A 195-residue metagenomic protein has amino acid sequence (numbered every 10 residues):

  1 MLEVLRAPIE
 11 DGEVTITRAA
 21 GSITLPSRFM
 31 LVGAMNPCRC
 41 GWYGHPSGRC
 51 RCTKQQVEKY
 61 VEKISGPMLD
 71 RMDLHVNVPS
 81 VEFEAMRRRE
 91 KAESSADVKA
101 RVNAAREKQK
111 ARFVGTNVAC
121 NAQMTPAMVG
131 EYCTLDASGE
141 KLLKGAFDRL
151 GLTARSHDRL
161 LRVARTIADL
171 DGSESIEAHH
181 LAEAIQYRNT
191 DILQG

Functional and structural regions predicted by a protein language model:
M1-G195: Basic, amphipathic alpha-helical bundle interface domains used for macromolecular binding and assembly
